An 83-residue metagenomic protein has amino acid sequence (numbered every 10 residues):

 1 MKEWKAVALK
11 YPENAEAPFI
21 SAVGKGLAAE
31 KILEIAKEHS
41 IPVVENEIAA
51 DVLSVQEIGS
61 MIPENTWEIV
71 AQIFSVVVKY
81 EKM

Functional and structural regions predicted by a protein language model:
M1-M83: Divalent-cation
